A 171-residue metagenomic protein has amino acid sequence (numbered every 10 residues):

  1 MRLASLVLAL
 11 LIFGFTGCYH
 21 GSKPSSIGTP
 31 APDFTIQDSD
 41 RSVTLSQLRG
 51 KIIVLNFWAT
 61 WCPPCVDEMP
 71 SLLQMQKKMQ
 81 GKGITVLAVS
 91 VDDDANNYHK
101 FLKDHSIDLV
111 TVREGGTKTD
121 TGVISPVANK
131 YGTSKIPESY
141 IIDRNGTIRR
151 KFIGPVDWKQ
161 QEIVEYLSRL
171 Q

Functional and structural regions predicted by a protein language model:
M1-T35, K151, Q161-E165, L170-Q171: N-terminal targeting signals for export/organelle localization
S25, Q37-D38, I142-D143: Short, acidic, Ser/Thr-enriched surface-loop or helix-capping motifs
T29, R41-S42, T147: Residue-level signal for well-ordered, solvent-exposed loop/turn and beta-edge residues enriched in charged/polar side
D33-I53, Q76: A short beta-strand-turn-helix
K51-I53, F57-W61, K135: Short pre-active-site segment immediately N-terminal to redox-active cysteine/selenocysteine motifs in thiol-based
D67-I107, K118-N129: Structural microenvironment flanking redox-active thiols in thiol-disulfide oxidoreductases
H105-I107, E114-Y166: Thiol/disulfide oxidoreductase modules built on the thioredoxin-like
